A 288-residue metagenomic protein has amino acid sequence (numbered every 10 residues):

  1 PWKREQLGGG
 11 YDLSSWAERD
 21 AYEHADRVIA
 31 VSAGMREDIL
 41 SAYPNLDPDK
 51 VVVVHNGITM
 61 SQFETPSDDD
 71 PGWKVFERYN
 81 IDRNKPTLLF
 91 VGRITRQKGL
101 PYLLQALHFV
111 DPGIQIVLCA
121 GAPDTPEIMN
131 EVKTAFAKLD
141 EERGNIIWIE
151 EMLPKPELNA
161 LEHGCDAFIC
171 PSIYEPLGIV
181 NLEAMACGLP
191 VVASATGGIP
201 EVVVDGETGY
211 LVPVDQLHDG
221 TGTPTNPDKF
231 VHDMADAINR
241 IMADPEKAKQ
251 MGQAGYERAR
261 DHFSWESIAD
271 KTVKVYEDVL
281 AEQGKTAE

Functional and structural regions predicted by a protein language model:
G8-V28: Membrane-proximal helix-turn-helix segments that form the acceptor-binding/catalytic region of lipid-linked
G34, G57: Carbohydrate-associated surface elements
E64-I81: A short helix/loop element that forms part of the nucleotide-sugar donor recognition site in Leloir-type
P86-F90, T95-F109, N130: A conserved mid-protein helix/loop that constitutes part of the nucleotide-sugar donor-binding site
A120, M129-M152, P156: Nucleotide-activated donor-binding/catalytic signature segment of Leloir-type glycosyltransferases, i.e., the conserved
N159-C165: Short alpha-helical donor nucleotide-sugar binding micro-motif in glycosyltransferases
I173: Aromatic "clamp/platform" in nucleotide-sugar-dependent glycosyltransferases that forms part of the donor/acceptor
P190-A193, V203, Y210-L211: Short hydrophobic beta-strand element within catalytic cores of glycosyltransferases and related nucleotide-activated
